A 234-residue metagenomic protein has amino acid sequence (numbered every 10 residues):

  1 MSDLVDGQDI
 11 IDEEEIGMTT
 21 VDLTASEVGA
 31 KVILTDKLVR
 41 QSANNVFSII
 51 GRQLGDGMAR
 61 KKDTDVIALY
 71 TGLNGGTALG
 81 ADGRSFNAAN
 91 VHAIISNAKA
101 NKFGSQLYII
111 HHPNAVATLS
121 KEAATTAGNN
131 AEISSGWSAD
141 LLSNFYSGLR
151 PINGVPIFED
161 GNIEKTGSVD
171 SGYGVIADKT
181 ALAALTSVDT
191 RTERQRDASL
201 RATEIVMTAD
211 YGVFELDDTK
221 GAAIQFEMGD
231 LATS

Functional and structural regions predicted by a protein language model:
M1-L4, S42-A43, T118-K121, G128 (+1 more regions): Short helix/loop capping segments that flank catalytic or ligand/cofactor-binding pockets
M1-V28: Assembly/oligomerization interface modules of large self-assembling protein complexes
T19-D22, E122-S234: Sequence/fold signature of self-assembling virion shell proteins
T24, A100-F103, D197: Solvent-exposed alpha-helices and their adjacent loops that cap or buttress functional pockets in soluble metabolic
A25-K37: Residues forming anionic-ligand binding surfaces in small-molecule and nucleic-acid pockets of primarily soluble enzymes
L34-S105, Q225-S234: Alpha-helical scaffold segments that mediate packing/assembly in large oligomeric complexes
D36, H111-P113, A209: Short, structured patches in soluble enzyme cores that scaffold and shape functional sites
G72-L149: Extended, solvent-exposed, turn-rich assembly/linker loops in the middle of proteins
